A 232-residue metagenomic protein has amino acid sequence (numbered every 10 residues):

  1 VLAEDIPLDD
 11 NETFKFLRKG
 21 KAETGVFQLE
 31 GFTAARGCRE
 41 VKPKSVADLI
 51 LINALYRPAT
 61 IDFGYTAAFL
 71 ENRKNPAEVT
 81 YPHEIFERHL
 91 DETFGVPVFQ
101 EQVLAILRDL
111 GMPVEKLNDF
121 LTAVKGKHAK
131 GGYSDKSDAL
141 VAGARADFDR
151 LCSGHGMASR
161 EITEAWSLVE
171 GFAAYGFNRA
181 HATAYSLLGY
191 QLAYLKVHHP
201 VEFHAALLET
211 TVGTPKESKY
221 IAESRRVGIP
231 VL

Functional and structural regions predicted by a protein language model:
V1-L232: Noncatalytic, beta-rich nucleic-acid-contacting surfaces in large DNA/RNA-processing enzymes
